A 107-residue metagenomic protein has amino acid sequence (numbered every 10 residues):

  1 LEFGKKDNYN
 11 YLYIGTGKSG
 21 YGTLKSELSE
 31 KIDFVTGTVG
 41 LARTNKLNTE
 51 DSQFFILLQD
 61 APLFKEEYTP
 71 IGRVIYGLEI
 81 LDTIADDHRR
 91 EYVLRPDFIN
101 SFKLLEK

Functional and structural regions predicted by a protein language model:
L1-K107: Cyclophilin-like peptidyl-prolyl cis-trans isomerases
